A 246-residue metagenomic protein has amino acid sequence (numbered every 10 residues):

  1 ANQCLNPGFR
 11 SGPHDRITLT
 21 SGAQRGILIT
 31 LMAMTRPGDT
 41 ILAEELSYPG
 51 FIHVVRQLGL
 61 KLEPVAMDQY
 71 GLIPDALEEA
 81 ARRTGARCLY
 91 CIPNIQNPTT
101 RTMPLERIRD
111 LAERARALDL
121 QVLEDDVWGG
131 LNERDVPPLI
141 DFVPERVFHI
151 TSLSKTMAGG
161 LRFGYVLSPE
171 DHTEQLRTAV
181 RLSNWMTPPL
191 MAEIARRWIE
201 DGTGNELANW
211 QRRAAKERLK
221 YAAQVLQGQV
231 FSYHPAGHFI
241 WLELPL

Functional and structural regions predicted by a protein language model:
A1-L118, G129-F148: Conserved core of the PLP fold type I
G8-S11, E206, L226-Y233: Surface-exposed helix-capping loop/turn segments at secondary-structure junctions
D15, L161, A236-H238: Short amphipathic alpha-helical segments
Q24, Y48, N94-Q96, W128-G129 (+3 more regions): Short, solvent-exposed loop/turn segments at secondary-structure junctions
E145-R213: Conserved core segment of the aminotransferase class I/II
R212-A223, V230-L244: Conserved glycine-rich beta-strand-loop-beta hairpin in the small C-terminal domain of fold type I
